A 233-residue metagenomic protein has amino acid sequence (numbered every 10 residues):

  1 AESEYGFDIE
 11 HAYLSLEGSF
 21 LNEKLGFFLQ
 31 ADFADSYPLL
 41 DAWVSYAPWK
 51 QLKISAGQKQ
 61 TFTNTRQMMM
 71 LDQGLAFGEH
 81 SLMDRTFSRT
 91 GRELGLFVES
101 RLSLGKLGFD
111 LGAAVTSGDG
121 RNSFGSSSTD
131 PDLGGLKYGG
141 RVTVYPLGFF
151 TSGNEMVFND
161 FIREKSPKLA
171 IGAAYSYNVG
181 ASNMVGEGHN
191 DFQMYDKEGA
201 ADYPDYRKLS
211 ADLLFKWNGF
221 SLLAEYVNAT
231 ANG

Functional and structural regions predicted by a protein language model:
A1, Y37-W43, M68-D72, S123-T129 (+3 more regions): Outer-membrane beta-barrel translocator domains and adjoining extracellular loop/strand segments of Gram-negative
A1-R121, T129-F149, P167-A170, Y175-Y177: Outer membrane beta-barrel
T143-P146, F150-G233: Detector for outer-membrane/organellar transmembrane beta-barrel domains, recognizing the amphipathic beta-strand
